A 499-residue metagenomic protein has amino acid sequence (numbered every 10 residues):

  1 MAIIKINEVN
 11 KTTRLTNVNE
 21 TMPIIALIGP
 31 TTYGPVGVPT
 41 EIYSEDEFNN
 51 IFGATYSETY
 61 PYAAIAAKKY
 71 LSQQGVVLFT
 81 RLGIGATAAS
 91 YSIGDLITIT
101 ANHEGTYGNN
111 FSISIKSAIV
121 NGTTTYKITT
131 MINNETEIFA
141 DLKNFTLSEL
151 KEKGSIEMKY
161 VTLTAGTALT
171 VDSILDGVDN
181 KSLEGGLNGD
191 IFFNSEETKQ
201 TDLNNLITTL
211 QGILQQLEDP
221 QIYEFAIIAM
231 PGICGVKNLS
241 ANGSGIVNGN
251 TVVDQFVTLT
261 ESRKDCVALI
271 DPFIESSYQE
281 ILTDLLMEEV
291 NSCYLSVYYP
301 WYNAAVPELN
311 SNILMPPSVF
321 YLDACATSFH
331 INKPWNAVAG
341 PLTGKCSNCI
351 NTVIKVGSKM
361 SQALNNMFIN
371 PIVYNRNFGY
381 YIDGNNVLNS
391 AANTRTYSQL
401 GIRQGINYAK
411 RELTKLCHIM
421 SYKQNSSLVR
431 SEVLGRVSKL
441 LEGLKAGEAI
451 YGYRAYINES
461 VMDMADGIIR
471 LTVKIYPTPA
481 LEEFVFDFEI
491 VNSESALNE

Functional and structural regions predicted by a protein language model:
M1-S92, I97-T100, Q215-E499: Structured, hydrophobic secondary-structure cores that serve as assembly/anchoring elements
A2-I4, V9, T13, I25-G29 (+5 more regions): Small/polar, repeat-rich beta-turn/loop motifs that tile beta-strand-dominated architectures
